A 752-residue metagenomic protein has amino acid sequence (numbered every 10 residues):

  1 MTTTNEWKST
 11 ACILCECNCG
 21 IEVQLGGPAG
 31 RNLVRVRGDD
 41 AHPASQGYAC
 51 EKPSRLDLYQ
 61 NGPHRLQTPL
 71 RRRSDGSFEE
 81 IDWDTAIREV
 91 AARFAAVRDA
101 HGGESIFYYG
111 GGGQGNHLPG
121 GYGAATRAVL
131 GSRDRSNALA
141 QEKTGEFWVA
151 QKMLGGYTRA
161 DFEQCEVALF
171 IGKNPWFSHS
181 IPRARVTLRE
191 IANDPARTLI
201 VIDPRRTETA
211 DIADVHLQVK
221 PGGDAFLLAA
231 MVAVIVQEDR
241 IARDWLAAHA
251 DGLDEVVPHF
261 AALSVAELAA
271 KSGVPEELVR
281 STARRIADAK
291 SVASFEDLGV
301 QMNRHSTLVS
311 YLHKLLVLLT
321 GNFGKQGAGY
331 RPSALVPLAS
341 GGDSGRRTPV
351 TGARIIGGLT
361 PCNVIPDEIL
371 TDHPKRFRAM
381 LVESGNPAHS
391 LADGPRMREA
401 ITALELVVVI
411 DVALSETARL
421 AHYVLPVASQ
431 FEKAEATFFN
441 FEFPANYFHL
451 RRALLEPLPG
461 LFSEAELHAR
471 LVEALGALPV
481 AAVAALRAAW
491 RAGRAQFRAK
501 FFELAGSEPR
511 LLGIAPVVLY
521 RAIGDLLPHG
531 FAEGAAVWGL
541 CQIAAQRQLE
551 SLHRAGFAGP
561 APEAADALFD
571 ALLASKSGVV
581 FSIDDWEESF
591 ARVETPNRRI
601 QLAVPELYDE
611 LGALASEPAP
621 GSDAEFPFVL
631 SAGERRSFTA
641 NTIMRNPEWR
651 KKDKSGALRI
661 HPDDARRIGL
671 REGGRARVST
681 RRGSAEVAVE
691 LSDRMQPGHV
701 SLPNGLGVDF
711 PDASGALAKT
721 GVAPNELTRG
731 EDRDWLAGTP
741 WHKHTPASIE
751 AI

Functional and structural regions predicted by a protein language model:
M1-E238, G252, E267, P275-E276 (+7 more regions): N-terminal export/assembly segments and adjacent metallocofactor-ligating motifs of anaerobic energy-metabolism
V34, A242-D244, V279, A293-S294 (+9 more regions): Acidic/polar loop patches that form or flank catalytic/metal-binding clefts of enzymes that bind anionic ligands
S74-E79, R240-P275, L454-E587, K652-K654 (+1 more regions): N-terminal leader/propeptide and maturation segments of large enzyme subunits in energy/redox metabolism and hydrolases
G120-I202, A225-A229, K314-R419, S429-F439 (+4 more regions): Extended redox/cofactor-interaction regions of prokaryotic respiratory oxidoreductases
R159, F431-P457, L467, V472-P479: Glycine/threonine-rich phosphate-binding loop and adjacent beta-strand/alpha-helix elements that clamp
I171-G172, I212-A213, L263-A266, F295-V300 (+1 more regions): Flexible glycine/proline-enriched surface loops and loop-helix/loop-strand junctions
M231, H249-C362: Active-site phosphate/pyrophosphate-binding segments
L454, S463-E533, N646-R659, D663-I752: Long, contiguous, secondary-structure-rich segments that constitute the structural scaffold of globular domains
